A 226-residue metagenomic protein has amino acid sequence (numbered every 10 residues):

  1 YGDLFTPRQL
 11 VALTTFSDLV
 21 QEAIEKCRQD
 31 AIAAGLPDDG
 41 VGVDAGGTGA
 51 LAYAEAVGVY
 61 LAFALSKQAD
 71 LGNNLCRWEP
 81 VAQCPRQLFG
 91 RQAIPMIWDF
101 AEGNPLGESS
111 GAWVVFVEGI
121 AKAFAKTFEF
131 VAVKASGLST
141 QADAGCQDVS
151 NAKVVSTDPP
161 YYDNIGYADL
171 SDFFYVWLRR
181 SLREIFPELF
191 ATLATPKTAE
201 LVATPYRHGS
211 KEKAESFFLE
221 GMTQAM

Functional and structural regions predicted by a protein language model:
Y1-K153, P160, N164-K211, M222-A225: Nucleic-acid modification enzymes, centered on SAM-dependent nucleic-acid methyltransferases
F217, G221: Soluble or luminal CAZymes and related metallo-dependent hydrolases
